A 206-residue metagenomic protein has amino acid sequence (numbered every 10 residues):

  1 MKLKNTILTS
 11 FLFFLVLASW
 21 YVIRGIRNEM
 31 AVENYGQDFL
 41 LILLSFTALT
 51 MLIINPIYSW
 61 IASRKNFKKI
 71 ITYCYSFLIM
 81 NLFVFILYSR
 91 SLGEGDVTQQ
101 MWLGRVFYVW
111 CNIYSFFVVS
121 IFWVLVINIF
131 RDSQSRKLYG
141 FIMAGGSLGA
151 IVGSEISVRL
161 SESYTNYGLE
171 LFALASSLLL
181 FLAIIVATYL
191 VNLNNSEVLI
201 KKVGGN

Functional and structural regions predicted by a protein language model:
M1-L12, Q37-L41, S63-K69, S76 (+5 more regions): Intracellular loop-helix junctions on the cytosolic face of multi-pass helical membrane proteins
M1-T50: Helix-loop boundary and gating motifs at the non-cytosolic
A18, V22, V109, I113-I121: Hydrophobic transmembrane alpha-helices of Major Facilitator Superfamily
R27, S115-R131: Intracellular juxtamembrane helix-capping segments at the cytosolic ends of symmetry-related transmembrane helices
M30, N34, R64, L125-F130 (+1 more regions): Helix-to-coil boundary motifs at intracellular loop junctions of multi-pass secondary transporters
L41-I53, K137-V158: Glycine-rich segments within core transmembrane alpha-helices of 12-TM secondary carriers
T50-M51, F77-S89: A generic, lipid-embedded transmembrane alpha helix
